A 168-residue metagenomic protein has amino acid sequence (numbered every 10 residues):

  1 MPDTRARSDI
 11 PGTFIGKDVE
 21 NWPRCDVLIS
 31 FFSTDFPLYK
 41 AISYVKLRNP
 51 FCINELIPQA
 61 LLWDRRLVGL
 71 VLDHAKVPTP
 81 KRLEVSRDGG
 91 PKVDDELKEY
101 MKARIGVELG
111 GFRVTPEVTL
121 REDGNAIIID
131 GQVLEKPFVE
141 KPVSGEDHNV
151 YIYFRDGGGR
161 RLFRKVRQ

Functional and structural regions predicted by a protein language model:
M1, K46-N49, I57-Q168: Active-site nucleotide/adenylate-binding loops and adjacent lid/helix of ATP-dependent enzymes
M1-L62, L67, P91: ATP-binding N-terminal substructure of ATP-dependent carboxylate-amine bond-forming enzymes
